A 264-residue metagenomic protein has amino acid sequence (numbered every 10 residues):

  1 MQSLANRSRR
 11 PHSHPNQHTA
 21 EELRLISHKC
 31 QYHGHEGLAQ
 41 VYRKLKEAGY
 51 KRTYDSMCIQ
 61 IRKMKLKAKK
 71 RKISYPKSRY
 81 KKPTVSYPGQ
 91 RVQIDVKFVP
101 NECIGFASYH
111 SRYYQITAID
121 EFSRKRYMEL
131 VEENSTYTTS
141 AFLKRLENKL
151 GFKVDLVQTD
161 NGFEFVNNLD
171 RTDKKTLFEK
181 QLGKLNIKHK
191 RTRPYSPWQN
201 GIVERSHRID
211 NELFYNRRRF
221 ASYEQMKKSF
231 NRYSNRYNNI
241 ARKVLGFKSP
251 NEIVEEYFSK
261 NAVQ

Functional and structural regions predicted by a protein language model:
M1-L25, K29-P100, F163, D173-L182 (+1 more regions): Basic, flexible linker segments flanking DNA-binding modules in nucleic acid-interacting mobile-element proteins
I26, V41, M57, D95 (+10 more regions): Mobile genetic element proteins and their domesticated derivatives, centered on retroelements and DNA transposons
I94-Y127: An active-site-proximal beta-strand-loop segment
G105-F106, L130-V131, N167-T172: Short, solvent-exposed loop/turn segments at secondary-structure boundaries
S111-R112, M128-F152, L156: Active-site beta-loop-alpha junctions of metal-dependent nucleic acid enzymes, especially the RNase H-like/DDE
K125-E129, K190-T192, N216: Short small-residue beta-strand/loop micro-motif enriched in glycine and branched aliphatics
T159-N161, L169-L182, K188-E212, Q225-R232 (+1 more regions): RNase H-like two-metal-ion nuclease catalytic core shared by retroviral integrases and related mobile-element nucleases
L185-I187, I209-Q264: C-terminal domain-tail junction helix/linker
